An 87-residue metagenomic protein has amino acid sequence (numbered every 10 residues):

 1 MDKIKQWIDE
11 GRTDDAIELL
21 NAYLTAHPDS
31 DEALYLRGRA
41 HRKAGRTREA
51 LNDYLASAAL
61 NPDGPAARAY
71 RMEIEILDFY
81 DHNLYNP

Functional and structural regions predicted by a protein language model:
P28, N61-P62: Short coil turns that delineate tetratricopeptide repeat
D31-E32, G64-P65: Helix-start (N-cap) detector for alpha-helical repeat units in TPR-like alpha-solenoids, especially tetratricopeptide
